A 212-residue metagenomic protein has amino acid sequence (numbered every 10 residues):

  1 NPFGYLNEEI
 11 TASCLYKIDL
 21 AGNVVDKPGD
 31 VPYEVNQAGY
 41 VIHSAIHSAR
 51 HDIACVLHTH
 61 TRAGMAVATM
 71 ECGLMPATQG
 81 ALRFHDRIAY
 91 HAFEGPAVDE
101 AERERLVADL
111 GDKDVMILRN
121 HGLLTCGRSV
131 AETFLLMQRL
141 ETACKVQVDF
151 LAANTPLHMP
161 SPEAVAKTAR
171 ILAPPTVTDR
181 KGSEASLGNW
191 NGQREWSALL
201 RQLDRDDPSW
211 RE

Functional and structural regions predicted by a protein language model:
N1-E212: Glycine-rich flexible loops
